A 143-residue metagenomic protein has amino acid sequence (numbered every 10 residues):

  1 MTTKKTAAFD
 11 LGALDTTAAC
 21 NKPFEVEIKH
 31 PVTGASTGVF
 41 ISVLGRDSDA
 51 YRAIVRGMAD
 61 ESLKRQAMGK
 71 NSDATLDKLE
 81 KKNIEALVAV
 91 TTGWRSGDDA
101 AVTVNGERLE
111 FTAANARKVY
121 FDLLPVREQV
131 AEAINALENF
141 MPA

Functional and structural regions predicted by a protein language model:
M1-R65, L137-A143: Short, charged/polar N-terminal "headpieces" of proteins
T6, F40, Y51-R52, L87 (+3 more regions): Low-complexity, intrinsically disordered short peptide segments enriched in small/polar/basic residues
K29, R65-G69, R108-N115: A generic structural signal for ordered alpha-helices
T37-R46, L79, G93-F111: Short, exposed beta-strand "edge-strand" segments with a Pro/Gly-rich flavor and a Y/T-containing core
L44-D47, G69-S72, L76, E80 (+3 more regions): Intrinsic-disorder-associated interaction segments
I54-A101: Negatively charged, Asp/Glu-rich surface segments that serve as flexible interaction/assembly modules
S96-A143: C-terminal charged interaction modules
